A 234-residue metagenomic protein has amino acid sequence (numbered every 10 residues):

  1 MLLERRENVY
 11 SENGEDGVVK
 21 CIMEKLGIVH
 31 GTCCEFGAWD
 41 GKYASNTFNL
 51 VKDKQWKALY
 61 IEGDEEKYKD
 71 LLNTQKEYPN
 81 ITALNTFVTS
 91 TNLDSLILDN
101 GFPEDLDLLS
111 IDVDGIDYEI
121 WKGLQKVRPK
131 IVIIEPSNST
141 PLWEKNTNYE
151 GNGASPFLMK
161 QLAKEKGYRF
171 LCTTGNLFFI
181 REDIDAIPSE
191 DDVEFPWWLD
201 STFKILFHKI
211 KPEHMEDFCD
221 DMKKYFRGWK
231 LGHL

Functional and structural regions predicted by a protein language model:
M1-C34, N46, K54, L96 (+1 more regions): Rossmann-like AdoMet/SAM-dependent catalytic core
L3-D99, I111, N138-T140: SAM cofactor-binding core of SAM-dependent methyltransferases, primarily the Rossmann-like beta-alpha-beta module
T32, D107-L108, I131: Structural motif
V51-K54, E104, G123-P129: Short, conserved loop/helix-junction motifs that constitute active-site signature segments in enzyme catalytic cores
Y68-L72, V127, A154: Class I S-adenosyl-L-methionine-dependent methyltransferase catalytic core
L93-P103, K122-Q125: Short amphipathic alpha-helix with an adjacent loop that forms part of the alpha/beta core around
S110-I120: Active-site glycine- and acidic-residue-rich loops that bind and position anionic ligands or nucleotide-like cofactors
E119-Y149: A short alpha/beta connector and helix-capping loop motif
